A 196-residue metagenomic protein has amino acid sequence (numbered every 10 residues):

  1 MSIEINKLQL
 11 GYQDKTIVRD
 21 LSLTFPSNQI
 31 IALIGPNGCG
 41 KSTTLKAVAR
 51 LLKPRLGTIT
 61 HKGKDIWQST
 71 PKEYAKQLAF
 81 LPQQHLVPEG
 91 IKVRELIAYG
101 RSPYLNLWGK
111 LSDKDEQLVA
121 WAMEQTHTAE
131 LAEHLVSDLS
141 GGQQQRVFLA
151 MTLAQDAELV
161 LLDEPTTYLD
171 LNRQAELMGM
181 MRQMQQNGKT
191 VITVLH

Functional and structural regions predicted by a protein language model:
I3-I5, V18-D20: Conserved structural motif at the start of ABC-family nucleotide-binding domains
I34-P36: The feature captures the beta-strand-to-loop junction immediately N-terminal to the Walker
A49: Helix-to-loop junction immediately C-terminal to a conserved catalytic motif
G57-D65, Y74: Conserved ABC transporter NBD signature motif
A98, D113-L131: Conserved ABC ATPase "signature" region
K110, L135-L139: Conserved ABC ATPase signature
V160-E164: Catalytic Walker B motif of ABC-type/P-loop ATPase nucleotide-binding domains
